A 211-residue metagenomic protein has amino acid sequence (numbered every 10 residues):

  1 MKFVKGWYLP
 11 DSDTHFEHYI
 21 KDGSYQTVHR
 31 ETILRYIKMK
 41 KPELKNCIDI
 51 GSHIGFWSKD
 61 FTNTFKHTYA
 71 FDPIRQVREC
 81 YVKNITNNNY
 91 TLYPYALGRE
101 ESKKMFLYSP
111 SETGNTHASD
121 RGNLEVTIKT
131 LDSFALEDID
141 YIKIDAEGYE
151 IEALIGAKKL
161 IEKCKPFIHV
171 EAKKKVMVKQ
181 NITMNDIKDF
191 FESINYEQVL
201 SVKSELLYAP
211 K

Functional and structural regions predicted by a protein language model:
M1-N87, I187-F190, Q198-K211: S-adenosyl-L-methionine
K2-E31, Y93-E137: Glycine-rich adenosyl-binding loop in Rossmann-like folds that engage adenosine-containing cofactors
I37-I48, F106-T116, L124, K143 (+1 more regions): Mobile, glycine- and charge-enriched loop segments and immediately flanking short secondary-structure elements within
K45, T64-A70, D132-K211: Conserved acidic-Pro-Pro-aromatic motif
I48, Y69, Y93, T127 (+1 more regions): Conserved Rossmann-like nucleotide-binding pocket used by diverse enzymes that bind dinucleotide cofactors
S52-I54, R75, R99, A146-G148 (+1 more regions): Short, glycine/acidic-enriched loop or turn micro-motifs at the edges of active sites
F61, Y81, F106, A153-A157: Hydrophobic packing residues within well-ordered alpha-helices of enzyme cores
T86-Y90, C164: A short helix-to-beta-strand connector/capping loop
